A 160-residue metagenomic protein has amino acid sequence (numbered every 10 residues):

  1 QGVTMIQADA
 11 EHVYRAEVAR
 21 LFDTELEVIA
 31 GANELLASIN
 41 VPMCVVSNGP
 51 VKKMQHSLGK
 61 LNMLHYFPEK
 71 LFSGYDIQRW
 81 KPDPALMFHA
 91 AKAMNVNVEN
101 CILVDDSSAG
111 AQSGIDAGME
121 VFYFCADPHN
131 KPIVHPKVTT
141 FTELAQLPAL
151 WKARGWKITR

Functional and structural regions predicted by a protein language model:
Q1-R20: A metal-dependent, Asp-based hydrolase signature
G2, R20, T24, Q78-R79 (+1 more regions): Pocket-edge positions in alpha/beta enzyme catalytic cores
T4, A8, L26-I29, N48 (+2 more regions): Non-catalytic, surface-exposed connector residues within folded enzymatic/regulatory domains
R15, A19, D23, E27 (+1 more regions): Generic surface-pattern signal
R20-V45, V51-Q55: Short, acidic loop-to-helix structural element flanking the phosphoryl-transfer center in phosphate-processing enzymes
A37, V41, P50-R160: Asp-based, Mg2+/Mn2+-dependent phosphohydrolase catalytic module
